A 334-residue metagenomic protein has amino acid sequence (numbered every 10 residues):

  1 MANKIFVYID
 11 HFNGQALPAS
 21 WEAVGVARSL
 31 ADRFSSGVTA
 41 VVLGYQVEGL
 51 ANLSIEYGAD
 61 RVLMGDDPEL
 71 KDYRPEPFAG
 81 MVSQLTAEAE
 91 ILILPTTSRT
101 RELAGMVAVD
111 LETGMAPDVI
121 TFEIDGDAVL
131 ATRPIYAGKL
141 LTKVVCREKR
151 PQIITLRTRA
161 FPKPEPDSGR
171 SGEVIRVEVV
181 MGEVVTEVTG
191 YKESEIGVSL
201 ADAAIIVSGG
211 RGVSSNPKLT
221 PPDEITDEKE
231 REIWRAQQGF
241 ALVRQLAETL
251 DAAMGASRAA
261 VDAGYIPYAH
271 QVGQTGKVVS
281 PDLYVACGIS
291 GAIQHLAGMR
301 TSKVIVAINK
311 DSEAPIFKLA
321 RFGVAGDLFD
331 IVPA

Functional and structural regions predicted by a protein language model:
M1-A334: N-terminal glycine-rich FAD/FM-binding segment characteristic of electron-transfer flavoproteins
